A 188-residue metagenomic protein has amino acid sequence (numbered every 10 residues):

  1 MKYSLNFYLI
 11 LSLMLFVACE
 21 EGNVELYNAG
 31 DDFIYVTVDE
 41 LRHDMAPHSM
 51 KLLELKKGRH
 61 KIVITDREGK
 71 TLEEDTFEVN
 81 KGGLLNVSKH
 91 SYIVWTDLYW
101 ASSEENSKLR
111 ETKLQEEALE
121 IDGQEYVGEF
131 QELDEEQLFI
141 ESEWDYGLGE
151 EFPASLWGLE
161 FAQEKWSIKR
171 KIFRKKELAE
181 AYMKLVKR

Functional and structural regions predicted by a protein language model:
M1-V17: Sec-dependent bacterial lipoprotein signal peptides
C19-K56, T65-R188: Short loop/turn and low-complexity linker motifs enriched in small/turn-promoting residues
